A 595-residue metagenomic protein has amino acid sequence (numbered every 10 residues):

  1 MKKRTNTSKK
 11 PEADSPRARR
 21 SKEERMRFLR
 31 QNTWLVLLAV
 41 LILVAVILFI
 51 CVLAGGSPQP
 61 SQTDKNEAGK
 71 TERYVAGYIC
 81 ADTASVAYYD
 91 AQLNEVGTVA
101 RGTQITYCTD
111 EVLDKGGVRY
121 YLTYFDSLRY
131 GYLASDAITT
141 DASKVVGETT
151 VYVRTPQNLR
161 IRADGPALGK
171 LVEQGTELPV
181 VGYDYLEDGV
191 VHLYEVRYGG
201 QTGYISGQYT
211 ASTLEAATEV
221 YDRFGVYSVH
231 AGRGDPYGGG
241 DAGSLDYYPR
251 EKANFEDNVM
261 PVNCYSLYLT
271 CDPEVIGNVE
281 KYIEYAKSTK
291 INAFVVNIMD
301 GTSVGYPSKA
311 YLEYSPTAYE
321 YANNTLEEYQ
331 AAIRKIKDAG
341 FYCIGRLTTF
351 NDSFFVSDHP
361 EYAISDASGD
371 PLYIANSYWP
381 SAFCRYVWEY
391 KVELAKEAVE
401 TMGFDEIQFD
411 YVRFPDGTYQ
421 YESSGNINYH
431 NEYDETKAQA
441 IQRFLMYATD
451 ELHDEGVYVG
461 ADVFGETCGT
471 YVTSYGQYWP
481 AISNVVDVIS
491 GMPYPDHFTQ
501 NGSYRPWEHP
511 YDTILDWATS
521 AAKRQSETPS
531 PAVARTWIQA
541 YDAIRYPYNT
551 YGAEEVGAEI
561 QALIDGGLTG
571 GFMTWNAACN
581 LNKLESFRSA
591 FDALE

Functional and structural regions predicted by a protein language model:
T63-T71, Y124-V151, R197-R250: Boundary regions of SH3-family modules and the immediately adjacent low-complexity/disordered segments in eukaryotic
Y89-R101, A163-Q174: SH3/SH3-like (including bacterial SH3b) beta-barrel domains that bind proline-rich motifs or cell-wall ligands
A100-A134, T176-Q208: SH3/SH3-like beta-barrel superfamily modules
A253-E274, G345-E397: Active-site-adjacent "subsite" loops/lids of carbohydrate-active enzymes
V279-V304, T401-E406, V488, L563-G571: Catalytic domains of carbohydrate-active enzymes, especially glycoside hydrolases
T289-N324, D416-S423, L584, F591: Aromatic-lined carbohydrate-binding/catalytic grooves of carbohydrate-active enzymes
Y342-D352, Q408, K437-S474, P529-A543: Aromatic-lined carbohydrate-recognition surfaces of secreted/lumenal glycan-active proteins
V486-Q500, P510-L515, S520, R524-E595: Substrate-binding cleft of secreted/luminal carbohydrate-active enzymes
